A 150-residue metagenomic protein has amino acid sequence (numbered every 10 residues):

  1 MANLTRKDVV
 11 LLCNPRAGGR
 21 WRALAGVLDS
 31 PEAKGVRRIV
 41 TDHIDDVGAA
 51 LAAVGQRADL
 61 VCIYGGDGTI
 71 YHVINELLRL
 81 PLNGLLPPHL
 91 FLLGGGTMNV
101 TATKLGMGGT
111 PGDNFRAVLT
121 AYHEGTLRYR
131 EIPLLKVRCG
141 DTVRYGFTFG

Functional and structural regions predicted by a protein language model:
M1-Y64, T69-R79, G112-A121: ATP/NTP phosphate-donor binding region
N3, V10-R16, R20-R22, I39-T41 (+1 more regions): Catalytic core of DAGKc-family lipid kinases
